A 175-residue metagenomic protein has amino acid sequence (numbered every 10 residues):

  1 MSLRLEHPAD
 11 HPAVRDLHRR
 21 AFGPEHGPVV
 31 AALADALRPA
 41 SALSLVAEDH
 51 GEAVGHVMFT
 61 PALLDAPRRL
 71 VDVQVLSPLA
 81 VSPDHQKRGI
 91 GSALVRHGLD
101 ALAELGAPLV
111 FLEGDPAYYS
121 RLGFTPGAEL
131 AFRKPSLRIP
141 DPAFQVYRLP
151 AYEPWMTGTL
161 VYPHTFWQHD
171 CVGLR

Functional and structural regions predicted by a protein language model:
S2-V14: A short beta-loop-alpha structural element at the N-terminal edge of CoA-dependent acyl/N-acetyltransferase catalytic
H11, R19-D65: Active-site rim helix/loop that mediates acceptor-substrate recognition in acyltransferases
V14, H18, Y119: Hydrophobic pocket/interface hotspot
H50-G51, D84, R148-Y152: Short loop segments at secondary-structure junctions
R69-P83: Conserved acetyl-CoA binding element of GNAT-fold acetyltransferases
H85, G89-H97, A107: Conserved acetyl-CoA pyrophosphate-binding loop and the N-cap/start of the following alpha-helix in GNAT-like
E104-P108, E113-I139: Conserved active-site alpha-helix within GNAT-family acetyltransferase domains
K134-R175: C-terminal "cap" of GNAT-fold acetyltransferases
